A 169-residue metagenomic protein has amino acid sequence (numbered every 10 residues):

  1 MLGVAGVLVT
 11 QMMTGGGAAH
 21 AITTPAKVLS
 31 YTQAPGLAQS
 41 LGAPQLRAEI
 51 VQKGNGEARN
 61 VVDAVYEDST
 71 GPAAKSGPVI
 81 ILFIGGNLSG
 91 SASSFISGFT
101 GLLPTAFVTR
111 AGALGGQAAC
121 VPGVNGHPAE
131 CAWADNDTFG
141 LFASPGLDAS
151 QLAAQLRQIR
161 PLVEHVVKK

Functional and structural regions predicted by a protein language model:
M1-G6: Core hydrophobic alpha-helical transmembrane segments of single-pass membrane proteins
V7-A64: N-terminal "mature-domain start" segment
A26, H165-V166: Membrane-interface extramembranous regions at the lipid-water interface
A38, A43-V51, S91, T105 (+2 more regions): Localized chelating/binding microdomains that coordinate divalent metal ions or stabilize phosphate-bearing
E57-V65, L114-V121: Short, hydrophobic/aromatic-rich segments at coil-to-beta transitions
D63-S91: A short acidic-to-branched-hydrophobic micro-motif
A92-P128, K168-K169: Short Gly/Thr-rich strand-loop-strand
G116-V163: A short, solvent-exposed beta-edge/loop patch
